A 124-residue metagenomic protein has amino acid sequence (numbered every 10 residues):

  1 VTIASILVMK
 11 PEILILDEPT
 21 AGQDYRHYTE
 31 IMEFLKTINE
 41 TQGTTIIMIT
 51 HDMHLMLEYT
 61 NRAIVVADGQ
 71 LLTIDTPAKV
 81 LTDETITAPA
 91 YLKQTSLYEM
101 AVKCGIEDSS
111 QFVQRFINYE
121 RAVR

Functional and structural regions predicted by a protein language model:
V8-E12: A short, proline-enriched helix->beta-strand linker immediately N-terminal to the Walker B motif in ABC-type P-loop
L14-D17: Catalytic Walker B motif of ABC-type/P-loop ATPase nucleotide-binding domains
T29-T41: Helical segment within the ABC ATPase nucleotide-binding domain
T50-H51: H-loop/switch region of ABC-family ATPase nucleotide-binding domains
M56-E58: A short, surface-exposed alpha-helical micro-motif characterized by mixed small hydrophobic and charged/polar residues
Q70-L97: Conserved beta-strand-loop-alpha-helix hinge in the C-terminal portion of ABC ATPase nucleotide-binding domains
T87-R124: ABC ATPase nucleotide-binding domains
